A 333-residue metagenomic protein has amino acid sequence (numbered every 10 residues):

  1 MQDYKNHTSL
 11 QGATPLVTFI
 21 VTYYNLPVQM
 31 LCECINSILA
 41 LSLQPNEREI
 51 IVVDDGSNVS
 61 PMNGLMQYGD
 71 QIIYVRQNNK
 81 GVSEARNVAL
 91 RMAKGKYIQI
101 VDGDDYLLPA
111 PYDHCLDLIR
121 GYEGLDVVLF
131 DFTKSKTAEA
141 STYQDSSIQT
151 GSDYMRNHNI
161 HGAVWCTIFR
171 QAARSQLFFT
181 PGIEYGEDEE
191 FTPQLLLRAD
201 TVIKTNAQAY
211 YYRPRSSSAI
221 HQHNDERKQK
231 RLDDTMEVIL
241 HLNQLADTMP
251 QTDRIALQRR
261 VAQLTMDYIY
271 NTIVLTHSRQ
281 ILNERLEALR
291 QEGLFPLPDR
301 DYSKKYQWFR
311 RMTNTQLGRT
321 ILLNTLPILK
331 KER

Functional and structural regions predicted by a protein language model:
M1-E237, T248: Nucleotide-sugar donor-binding/catalytic module of glycosyltransferases that assemble extracellular/cell-envelope
M1-K5, V274-R333: Membrane-interface aromatic/basic loop that binds lipid-linked glycans or pyrophosphate carriers, typified by
N79, A89, D234, A262-Q263 (+2 more regions): Sequence-pattern detector for short linear motifs and compositional/periodic biases rather than a specific fold
A209-S216, Q222-T252, D267, N271-F295: Catalytic core of nucleotide-sugar-dependent glycosyltransferases
P250-R260: All-alpha amphipathic helical-bundle segments outside canonical DNA-binding/catalytic cores that form hydrophobic
Q258-Y270: Hydrophobic alpha-helical packing segments in soluble, helical-rich domains
